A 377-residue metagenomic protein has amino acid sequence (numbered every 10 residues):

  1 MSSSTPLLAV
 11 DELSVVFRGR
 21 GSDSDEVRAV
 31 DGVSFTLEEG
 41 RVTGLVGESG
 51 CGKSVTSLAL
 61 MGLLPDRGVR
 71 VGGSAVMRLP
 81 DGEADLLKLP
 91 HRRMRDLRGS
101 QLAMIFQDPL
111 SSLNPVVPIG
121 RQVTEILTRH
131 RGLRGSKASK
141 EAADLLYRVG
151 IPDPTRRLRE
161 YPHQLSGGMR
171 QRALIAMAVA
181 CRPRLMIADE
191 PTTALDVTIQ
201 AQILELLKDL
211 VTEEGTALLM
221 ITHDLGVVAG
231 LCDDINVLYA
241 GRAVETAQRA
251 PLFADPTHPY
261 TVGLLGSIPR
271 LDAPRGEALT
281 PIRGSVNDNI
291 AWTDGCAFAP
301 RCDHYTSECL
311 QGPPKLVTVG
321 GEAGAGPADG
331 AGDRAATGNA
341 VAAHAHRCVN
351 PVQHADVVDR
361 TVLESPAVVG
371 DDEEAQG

Functional and structural regions predicted by a protein language model:
E48, I187-P191, L195-E277: P-loop NTP-binding/switch modules centered on Walker-like glycine-rich loops
S74-D96, R134, G332-R334: ABC ATPase NBD Q-loop/coupling interface
R78, D85, K137-R156, L265-G266: Conserved ABC ATPase "signature" region
G82-E83, Q248-D372: Charged, flexible cofactor/metal-binding loops and thiol motifs
E160-L165, M169: Conserved ABC ATPase signature
A180-R184: A short, proline-enriched helix->beta-strand linker immediately N-terminal to the Walker B motif in ABC-type P-loop
